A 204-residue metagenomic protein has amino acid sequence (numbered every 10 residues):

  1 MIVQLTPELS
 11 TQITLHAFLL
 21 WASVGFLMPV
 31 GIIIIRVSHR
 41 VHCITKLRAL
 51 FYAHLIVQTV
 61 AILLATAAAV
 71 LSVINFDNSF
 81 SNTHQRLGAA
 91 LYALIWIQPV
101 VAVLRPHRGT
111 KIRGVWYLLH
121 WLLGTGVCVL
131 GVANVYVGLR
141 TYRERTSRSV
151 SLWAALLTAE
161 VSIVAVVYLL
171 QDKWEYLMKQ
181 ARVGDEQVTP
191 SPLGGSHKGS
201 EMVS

Functional and structural regions predicted by a protein language model:
M1-V3, G126: Short intrinsically disordered, low-complexity coil segments enriched in acidic
V3-F18, V37-T45, A67-A89, L104-W116 (+1 more regions): Membrane-lumen (extracellular) interface motif
F18-G31, A53-V70, R86-L104, L118-Y136 (+2 more regions): Hydrophobic alpha-helical cores of multi-pass transmembrane domains in eukaryotic membrane proteins
P29-R40, V103-R108, V166-E186: Transmembrane-helix exit/juxtamembrane "anchor" motif
L47-A53: Juxtamembrane helix-capping/reentrant segments at transmembrane boundaries
K179-S204: Non-transmembrane, juxtamembrane loop and terminal tail segments of multi-pass eukaryotic membrane proteins
